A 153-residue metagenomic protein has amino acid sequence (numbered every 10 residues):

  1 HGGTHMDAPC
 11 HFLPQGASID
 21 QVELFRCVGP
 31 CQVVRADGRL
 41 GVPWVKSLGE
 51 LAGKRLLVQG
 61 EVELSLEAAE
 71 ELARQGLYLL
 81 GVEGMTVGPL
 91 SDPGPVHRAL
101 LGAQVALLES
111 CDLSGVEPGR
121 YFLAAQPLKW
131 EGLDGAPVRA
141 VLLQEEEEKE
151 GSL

Functional and structural regions predicted by a protein language model:
H1-L153: Active-/binding-site microenvironments in catalytic and ligand-binding cores
